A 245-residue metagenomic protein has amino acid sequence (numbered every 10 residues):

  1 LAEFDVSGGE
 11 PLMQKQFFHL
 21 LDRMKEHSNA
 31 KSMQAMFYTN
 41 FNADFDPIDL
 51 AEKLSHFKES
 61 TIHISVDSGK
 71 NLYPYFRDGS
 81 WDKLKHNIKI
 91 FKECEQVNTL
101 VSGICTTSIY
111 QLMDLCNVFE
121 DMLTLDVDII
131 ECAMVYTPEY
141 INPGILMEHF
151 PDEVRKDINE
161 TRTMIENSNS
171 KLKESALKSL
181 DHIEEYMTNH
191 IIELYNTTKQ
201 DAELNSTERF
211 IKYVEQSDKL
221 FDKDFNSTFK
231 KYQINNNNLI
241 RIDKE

Functional and structural regions predicted by a protein language model:
L1, H27, H56-F57, N87-V101 (+2 more regions): A structural motif corresponding to the C-terminal end of an alpha-helix and its immediate exit/capping segment
L1-K15, H27-D46, L54-H86, T99-I109 (+1 more regions): Core AdoMet radical
Q16-D22, F45-K53, D114-V118: Distinct, well-ordered alpha-helical segments
F17, P47, W81-L84, L115 (+1 more regions): A structural signal for well-ordered alpha-helical scaffolds and beta->alpha junctions
L20-L21, R77-S80, N117-E120, L146: Short secondary-structure boundary/capping segments
T107-L112, I129-R162, E184-T188: Flexible glycine/acidic-rich beta-alpha junction loops that bind and position SAM and/or redox cofactors in anaerobic
I109-L125: Catalytic cores of alpha/beta
T163-E245: Radical SAM enzyme core and accessory elements
